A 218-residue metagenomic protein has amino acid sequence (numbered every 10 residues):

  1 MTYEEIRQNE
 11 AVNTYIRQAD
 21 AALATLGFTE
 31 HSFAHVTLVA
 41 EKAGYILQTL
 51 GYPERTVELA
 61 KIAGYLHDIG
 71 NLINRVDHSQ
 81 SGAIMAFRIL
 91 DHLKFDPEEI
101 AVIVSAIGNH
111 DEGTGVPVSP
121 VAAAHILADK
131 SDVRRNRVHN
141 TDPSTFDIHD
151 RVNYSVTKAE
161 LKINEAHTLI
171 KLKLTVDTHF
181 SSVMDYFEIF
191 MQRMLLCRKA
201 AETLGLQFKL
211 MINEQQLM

Functional and structural regions predicted by a protein language model:
M1, I46-T49: Long terminal accessory regions outside catalytic cores
Y3-A21: Short alpha-helical hairpin
N13, F33, T37, M191: Electropositive phosphate-/nucleotide-binding environments in soluble metabolic enzymes
D20-T29, F180-V183: Short hinge/gating elements
A24-T25, H35, T49-I163: Divalent metal-dependent catalytic cores for phosphoryl transfer on phosphate-bearing substrates
F28-H31, V116, I189: Non-transmembrane, amphipathic alpha-helical segments
L38, K42-I46: N-terminal low-complexity or amphipathic/hydrophobic leaders
D132-M218: Terminal helices and disordered tails flanking the catalytic cores of nucleotide-processing hydrolases
